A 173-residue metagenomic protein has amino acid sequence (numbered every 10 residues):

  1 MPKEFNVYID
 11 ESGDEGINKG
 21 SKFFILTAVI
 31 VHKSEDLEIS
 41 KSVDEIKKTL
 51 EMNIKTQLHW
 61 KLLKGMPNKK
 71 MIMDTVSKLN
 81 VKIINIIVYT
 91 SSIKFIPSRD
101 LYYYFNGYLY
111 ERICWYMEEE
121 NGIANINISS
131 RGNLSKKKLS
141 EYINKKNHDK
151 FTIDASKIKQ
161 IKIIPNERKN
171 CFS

Functional and structural regions predicted by a protein language model:
M1-S173: Phosphate-ester processing/binding pockets and catalytic centers
